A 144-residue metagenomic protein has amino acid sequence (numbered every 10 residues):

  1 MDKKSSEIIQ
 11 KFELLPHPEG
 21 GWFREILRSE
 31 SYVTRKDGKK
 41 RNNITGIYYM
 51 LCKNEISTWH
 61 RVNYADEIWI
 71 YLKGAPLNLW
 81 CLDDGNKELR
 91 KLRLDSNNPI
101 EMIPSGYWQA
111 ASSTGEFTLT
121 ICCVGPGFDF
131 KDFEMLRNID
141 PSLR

Functional and structural regions predicted by a protein language model:
M1-M102, A111, G115-R144: Non-catalytic, conserved peripheral segments adjacent to functional cores
P104-G106: Extracellular beta-helix/beta-solenoid repeat scaffolds
